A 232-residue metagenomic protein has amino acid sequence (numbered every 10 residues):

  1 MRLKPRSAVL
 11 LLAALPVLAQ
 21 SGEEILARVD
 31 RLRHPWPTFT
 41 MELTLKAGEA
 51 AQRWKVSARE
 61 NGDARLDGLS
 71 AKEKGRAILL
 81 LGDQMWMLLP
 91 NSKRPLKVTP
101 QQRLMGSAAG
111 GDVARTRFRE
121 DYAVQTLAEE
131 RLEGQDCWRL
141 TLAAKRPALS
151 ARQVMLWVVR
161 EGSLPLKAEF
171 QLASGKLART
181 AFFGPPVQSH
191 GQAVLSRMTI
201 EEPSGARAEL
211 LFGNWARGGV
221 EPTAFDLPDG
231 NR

Functional and structural regions predicted by a protein language model:
K4-L10: N-terminal export leaders
A14-V17: N-terminal signal peptide c-region/cleavage motif recognized by signal peptidases
Q20-F39, G82-R152, L172-S174, E221 (+1 more regions): Flexible, processing/modification-adjacent segments and terminal tails in exported/periplasmic/extracellular proteins
S21-N91: N-terminal mature ectodomain segment of secretory-pathway/periplasmic proteins
E42-K46, S57-R59, D67-L69, L81 (+7 more regions): A structural detector for beta-sheet-dominated domains
E49-Q52, K72-I78, L88, R94-L96 (+3 more regions): Short, surface-exposed beta-strand/loop "edge" segments at domain boundaries and coil↔beta transitions
S57-D63, G82-Q84, P100-M105, G184-V187 (+1 more regions): A short, sequence-level motif marking secondary-structure junctions
Q135-L227: Gly/Pro-enriched, hydrophobic low-complexity segments that function as extracytoplasmic propeptides/linkers
